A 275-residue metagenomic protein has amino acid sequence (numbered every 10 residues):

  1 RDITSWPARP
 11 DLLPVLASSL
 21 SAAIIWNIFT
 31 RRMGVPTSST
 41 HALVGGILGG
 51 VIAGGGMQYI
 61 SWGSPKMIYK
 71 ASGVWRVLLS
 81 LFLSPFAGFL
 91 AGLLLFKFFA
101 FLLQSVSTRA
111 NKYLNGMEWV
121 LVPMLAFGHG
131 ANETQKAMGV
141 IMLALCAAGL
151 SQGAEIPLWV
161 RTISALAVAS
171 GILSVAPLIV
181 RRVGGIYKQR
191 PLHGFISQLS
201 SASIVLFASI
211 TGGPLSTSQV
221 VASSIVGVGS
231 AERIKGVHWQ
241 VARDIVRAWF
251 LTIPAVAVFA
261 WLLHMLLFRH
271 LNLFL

Functional and structural regions predicted by a protein language model:
R1-L275: Multi-pass alpha-helical transmembrane bundle typical of ion/small-solute transporters and intramembrane aspartyl
